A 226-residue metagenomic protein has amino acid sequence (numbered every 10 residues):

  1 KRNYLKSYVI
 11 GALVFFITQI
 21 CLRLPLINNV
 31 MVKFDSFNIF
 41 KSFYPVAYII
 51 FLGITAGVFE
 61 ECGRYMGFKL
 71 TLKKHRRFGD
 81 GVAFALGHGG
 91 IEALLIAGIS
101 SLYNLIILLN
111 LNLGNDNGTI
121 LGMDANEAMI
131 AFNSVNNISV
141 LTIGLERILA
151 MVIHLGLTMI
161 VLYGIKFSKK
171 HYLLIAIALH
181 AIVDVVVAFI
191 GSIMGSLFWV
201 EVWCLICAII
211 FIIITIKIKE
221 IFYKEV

Functional and structural regions predicted by a protein language model:
K1-V226: Hydrophobic alpha-helical segments at protein termini of multi-pass membrane proteins
